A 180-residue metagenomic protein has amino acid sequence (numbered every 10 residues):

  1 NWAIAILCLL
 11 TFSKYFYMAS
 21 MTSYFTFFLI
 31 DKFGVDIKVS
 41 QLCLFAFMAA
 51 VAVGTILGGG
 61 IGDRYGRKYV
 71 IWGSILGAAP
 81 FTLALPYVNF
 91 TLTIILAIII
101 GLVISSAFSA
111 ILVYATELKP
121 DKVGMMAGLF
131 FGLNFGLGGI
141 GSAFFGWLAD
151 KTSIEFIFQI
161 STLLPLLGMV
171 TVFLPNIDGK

Functional and structural regions predicted by a protein language model:
W2-T55: Extracytoplasmic gate region of multi-pass secondary transporters
Y15, A19, G101-S109: Small-residue-rich segments within alpha-helical transmembrane domains of MFS-like 12-TM solute carriers
G54-G66, A149-D150: Helix-to-loop junctions at the C-terminal end of transmembrane segments in multipass secondary transporters
Y69-L83, T162: Structural signature of the two symmetry-related core transmembrane helices
T91-I100: Paired small-residue
S106-K119: Intracellular juxtamembrane helix-capping segments at the cytosolic ends of symmetry-related transmembrane helices
T116, P120-I154: A late C-terminal transmembrane helix in Major Facilitator Superfamily
T162-K180: Multi-pass alpha-helical transporter architecture, strongest for 12-TM Major Facilitator/SLC carriers used
